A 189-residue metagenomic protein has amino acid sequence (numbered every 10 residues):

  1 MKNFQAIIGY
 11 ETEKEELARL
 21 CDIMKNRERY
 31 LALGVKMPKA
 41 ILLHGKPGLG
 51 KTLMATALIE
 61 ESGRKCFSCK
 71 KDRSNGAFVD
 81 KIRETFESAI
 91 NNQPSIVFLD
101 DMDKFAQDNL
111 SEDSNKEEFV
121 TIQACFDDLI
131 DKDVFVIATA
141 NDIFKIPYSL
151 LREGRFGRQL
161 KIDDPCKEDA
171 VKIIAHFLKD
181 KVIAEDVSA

Functional and structural regions predicted by a protein language model:
K2-S188: Walker A/P-loop NTP-binding motif of AAA+ ATPase domains
